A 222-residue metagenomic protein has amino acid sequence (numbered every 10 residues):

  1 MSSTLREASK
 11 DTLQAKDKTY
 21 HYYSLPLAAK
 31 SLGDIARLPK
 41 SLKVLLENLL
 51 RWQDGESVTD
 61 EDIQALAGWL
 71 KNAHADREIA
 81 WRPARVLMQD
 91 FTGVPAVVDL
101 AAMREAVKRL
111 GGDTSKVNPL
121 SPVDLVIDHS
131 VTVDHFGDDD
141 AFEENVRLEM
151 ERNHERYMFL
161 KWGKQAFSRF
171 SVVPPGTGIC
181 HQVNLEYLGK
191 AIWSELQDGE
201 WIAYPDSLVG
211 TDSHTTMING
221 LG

Functional and structural regions predicted by a protein language model:
M1-G222: Fe-S-dependent hydro-lyases/dehydratases of central metabolism
